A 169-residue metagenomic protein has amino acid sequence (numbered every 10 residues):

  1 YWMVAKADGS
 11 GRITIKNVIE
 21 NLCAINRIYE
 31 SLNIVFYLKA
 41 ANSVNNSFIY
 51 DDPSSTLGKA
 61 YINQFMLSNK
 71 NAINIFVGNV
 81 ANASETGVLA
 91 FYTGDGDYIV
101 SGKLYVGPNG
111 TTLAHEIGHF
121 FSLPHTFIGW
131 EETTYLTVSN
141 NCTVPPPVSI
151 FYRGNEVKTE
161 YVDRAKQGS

Functional and structural regions predicted by a protein language model:
Y1-I73, V77-A81: Propeptide-to-catalytic entry region of secreted or membrane-anchored zinc metalloproteases
Y1-V4, H115, K166-S169: Short, intrinsically disordered, charge-balanced linker/junction segments flanking boundaries in proteins
A5-D8, V80-A83, Y105-G107, H125-F127 (+2 more regions): Acidic glycine-/aspartate-rich tracts in secreted/extracellular proteins
G9-G11, T86, G102, N141 (+2 more regions): Intrinsic-disorder/low-complexity loop/linker signature
C23-N26, G58-F65, T86-F91, E156-G168: Intrinsically disordered, low-complexity boundary segments flanking structured domains
K59-Y135: Active-site-proximal segment of zinc-dependent metalloprotease catalytic domains
E132-S169: Replace "(M1/M4/M9/M12/WLM)" with "(e.g., M1/M4/M8/M9/M12/M26/WLM)" and add "not limited to" to clarify scope
